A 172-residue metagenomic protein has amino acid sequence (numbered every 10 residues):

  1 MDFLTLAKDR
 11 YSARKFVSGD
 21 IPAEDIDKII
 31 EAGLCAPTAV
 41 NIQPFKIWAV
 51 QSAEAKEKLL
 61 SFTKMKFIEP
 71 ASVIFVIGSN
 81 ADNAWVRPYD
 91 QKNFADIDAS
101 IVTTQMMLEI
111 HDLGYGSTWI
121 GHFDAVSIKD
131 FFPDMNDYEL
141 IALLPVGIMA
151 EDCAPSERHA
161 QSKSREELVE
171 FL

Functional and structural regions predicted by a protein language model:
F3-D20, D25, A142-L172: C-terminal helix-cap and adjacent tail motif
I30-E31, C35-V102: Glycine/small-residue-rich phosphate/adenosyl-binding loop
G33, F75, D90-F131, L144: Small-aliphatic-rich amphipathic alpha-helix that forms the alpha element of a beta-alpha
I42-F45, Y115, I141: Short secondary-structure junction motifs
F67-E69, F132-G147: Short, conserved aromatic-histidine micro-motifs
A84-W85, S127-D130, E151-P155: Short active-site-adjacent structural elements
